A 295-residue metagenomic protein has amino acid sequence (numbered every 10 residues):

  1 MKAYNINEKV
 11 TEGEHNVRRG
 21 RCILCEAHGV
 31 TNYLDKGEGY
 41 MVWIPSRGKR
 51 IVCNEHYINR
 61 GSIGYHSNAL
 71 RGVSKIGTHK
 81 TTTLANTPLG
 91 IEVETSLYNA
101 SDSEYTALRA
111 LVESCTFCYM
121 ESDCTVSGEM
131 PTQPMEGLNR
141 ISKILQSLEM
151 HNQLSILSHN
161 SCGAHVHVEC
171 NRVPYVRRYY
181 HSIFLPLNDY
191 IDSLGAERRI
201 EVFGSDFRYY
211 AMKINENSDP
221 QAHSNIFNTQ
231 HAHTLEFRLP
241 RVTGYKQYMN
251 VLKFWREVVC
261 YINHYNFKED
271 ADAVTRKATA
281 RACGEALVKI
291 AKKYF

Functional and structural regions predicted by a protein language model:
A3-S46: Short recognition patches in nucleic-acid-associated and regulatory proteins
L24, W43, K49-S155, T243: Terminal catalytic/cofactor-binding subdomain
G90, R177-T243: Aromatic/basic-lined ligand-recognition segments that form π-stacking hydrophobic pockets flanked by Lys/Arg to engage
V112-Y119, E149-L157, N188-I191, E257-N266: A common structural junction motif
L138-L148, R172-R199, Y245-V259: Helical (often loop-to-helix) elements that flank the catalytic cores of nucleotide-handling enzymes
L157, D192-D206, Y261-K293: Flexible helix-coil linker/hinge segments at domain or subdomain boundaries
L157-V173, T234-R238: Histidine-centered divalent-metal-coordination microenvironment in nucleic-acid enzymes
H231-R281, E285: Modules that initiate DNA replication and primer synthesis
